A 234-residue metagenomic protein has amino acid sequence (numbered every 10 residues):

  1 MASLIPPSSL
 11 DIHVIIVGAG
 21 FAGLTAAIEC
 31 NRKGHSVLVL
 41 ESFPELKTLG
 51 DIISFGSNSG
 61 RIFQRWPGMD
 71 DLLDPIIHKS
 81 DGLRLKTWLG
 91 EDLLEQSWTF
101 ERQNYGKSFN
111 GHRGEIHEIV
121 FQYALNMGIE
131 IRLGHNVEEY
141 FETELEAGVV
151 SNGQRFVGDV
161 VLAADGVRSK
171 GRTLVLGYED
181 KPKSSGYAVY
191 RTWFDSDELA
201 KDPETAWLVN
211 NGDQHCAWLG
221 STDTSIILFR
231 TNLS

Functional and structural regions predicted by a protein language model:
I5-A22: Beta1/beta-strand and adjacent pyrophosphate-binding region of the FAD-binding site in flavoprotein oxidoreductases
A22, E45, R168: Conserved Rossmann-like nucleotide-cofactor binding loop
A26, L49, E95, E142 (+1 more regions): Short glycine-/acidic-enriched loop or helix-start segments at secondary-structure transitions that form or flank
A26-H35, I62-R65: A short, Lys/Arg-enriched amphipathic alpha-helix followed by its capping loop at the start of a domain
E29, V37-L38, Q122, G128: Preference for well-ordered, secondary-structure-rich cores of eukaryotic proteins
N31-D51: Glycine-rich FAD pyrophosphate-binding loop
E45-Y123, M127, G220-S221: Active-site-adjacent segment of FAD-dependent monooxygenases/related oxidoreductases
E118-Q122, N126-S234: Conserved FAD-binding catalytic core of PHBH/FMO-like flavoproteins
